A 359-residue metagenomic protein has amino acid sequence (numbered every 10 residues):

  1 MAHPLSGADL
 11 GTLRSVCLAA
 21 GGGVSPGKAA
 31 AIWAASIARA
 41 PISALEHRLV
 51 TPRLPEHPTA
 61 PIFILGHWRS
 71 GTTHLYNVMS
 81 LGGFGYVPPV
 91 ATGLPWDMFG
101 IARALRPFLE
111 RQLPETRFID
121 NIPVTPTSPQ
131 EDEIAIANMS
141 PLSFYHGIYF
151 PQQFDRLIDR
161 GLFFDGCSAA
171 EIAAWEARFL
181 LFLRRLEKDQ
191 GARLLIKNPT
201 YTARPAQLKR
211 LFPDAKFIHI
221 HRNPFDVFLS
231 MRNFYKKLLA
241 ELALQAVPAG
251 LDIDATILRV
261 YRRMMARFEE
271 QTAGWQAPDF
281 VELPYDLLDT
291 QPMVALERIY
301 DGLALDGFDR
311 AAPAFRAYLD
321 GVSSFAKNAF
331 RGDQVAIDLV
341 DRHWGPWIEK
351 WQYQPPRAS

Functional and structural regions predicted by a protein language model:
M1-E46, P52-R53, F164, A170 (+2 more regions): PAPS-dependent sulfotransferases, especially Golgi type II membrane carbohydrate sulfotransferases
L45-I64, T92-A104: N-terminal signal-anchor transmembrane helix
I64-G82: Glycine-rich phosphate-binding P-loop
L65-H67, L195-P199, Y285: Short His-Asn-centered micro-motif
L81-V90: Post-Walker A helix-loop "phosphate-sensing" segment adjacent to the P-loop in P-loop NTPases
G93-L194: PAPS-dependent sulfation machinery
L181-L183, K197, P205, I299: Ligand-binding pocket scaffold of soluble enzyme catalytic domains
K197-N198, L208-N233: Conserved phosphate-donor/acceptor-positioning beta-strand/loop module used by diverse small-molecule
